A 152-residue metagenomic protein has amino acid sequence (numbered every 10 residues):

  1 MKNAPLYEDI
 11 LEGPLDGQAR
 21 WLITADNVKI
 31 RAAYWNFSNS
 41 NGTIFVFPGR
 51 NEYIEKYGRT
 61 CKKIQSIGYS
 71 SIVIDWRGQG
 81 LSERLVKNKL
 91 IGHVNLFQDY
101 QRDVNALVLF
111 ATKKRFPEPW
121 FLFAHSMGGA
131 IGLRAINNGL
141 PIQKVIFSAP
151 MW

Functional and structural regions predicted by a protein language model:
M1-I23, V28-N36: An N-terminal hydrophobic leader/cap segment in hydrolases
N41, F47-E52: Active-site glycine-rich loops that stabilize anionic/oxyanionic intermediates across multiple enzyme folds
I54, C61-K87: Conserved alpha/beta-hydrolase
G92-T112: Alpha/beta-hydrolase active-site loop
R115-S126: Alpha/beta-hydrolase fold nucleophile elbow
W120-F121, K144-I146: Residue in the alpha/beta-hydrolase core beta-strand immediately N-terminal to the catalytic nucleophile
G129-L140: Short glycine-enriched nucleophile-adjacent loop and the immediately C-terminal alpha-helix near the catalytic center
I146-W152: Active-site nucleophile loop of the alpha/beta-hydrolase fold
